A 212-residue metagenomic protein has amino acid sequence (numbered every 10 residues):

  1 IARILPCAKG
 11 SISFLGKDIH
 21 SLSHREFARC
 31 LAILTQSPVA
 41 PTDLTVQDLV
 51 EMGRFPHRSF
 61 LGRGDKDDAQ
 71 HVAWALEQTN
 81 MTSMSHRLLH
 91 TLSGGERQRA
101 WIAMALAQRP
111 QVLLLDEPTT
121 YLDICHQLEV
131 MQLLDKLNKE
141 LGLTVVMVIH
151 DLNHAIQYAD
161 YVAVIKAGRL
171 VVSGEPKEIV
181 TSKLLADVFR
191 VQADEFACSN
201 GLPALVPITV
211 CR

Functional and structural regions predicted by a protein language model:
G10-D18, F27: Conserved ABC transporter NBD signature motif
E51, K66-M84: Conserved ABC ATPase "signature" region
R63, L88-L92, E96: Conserved ABC ATPase signature
R109: Conserved catalytic motifs of ABC-family nucleotide-binding domains
L113-E117: Catalytic Walker B motif of ABC-type/P-loop ATPase nucleotide-binding domains
A186-R212: ABC ATPase nucleotide-binding domains
